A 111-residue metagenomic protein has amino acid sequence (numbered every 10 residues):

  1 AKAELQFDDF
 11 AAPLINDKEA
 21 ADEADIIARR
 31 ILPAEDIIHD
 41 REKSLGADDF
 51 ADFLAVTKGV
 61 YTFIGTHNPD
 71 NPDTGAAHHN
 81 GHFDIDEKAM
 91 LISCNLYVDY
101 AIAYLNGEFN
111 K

Functional and structural regions predicted by a protein language model:
A1-K111: Metal-dependent amide/peptide-bond hydrolase catalytic core, centered on the "pita-bread" metallohydrolase fold
